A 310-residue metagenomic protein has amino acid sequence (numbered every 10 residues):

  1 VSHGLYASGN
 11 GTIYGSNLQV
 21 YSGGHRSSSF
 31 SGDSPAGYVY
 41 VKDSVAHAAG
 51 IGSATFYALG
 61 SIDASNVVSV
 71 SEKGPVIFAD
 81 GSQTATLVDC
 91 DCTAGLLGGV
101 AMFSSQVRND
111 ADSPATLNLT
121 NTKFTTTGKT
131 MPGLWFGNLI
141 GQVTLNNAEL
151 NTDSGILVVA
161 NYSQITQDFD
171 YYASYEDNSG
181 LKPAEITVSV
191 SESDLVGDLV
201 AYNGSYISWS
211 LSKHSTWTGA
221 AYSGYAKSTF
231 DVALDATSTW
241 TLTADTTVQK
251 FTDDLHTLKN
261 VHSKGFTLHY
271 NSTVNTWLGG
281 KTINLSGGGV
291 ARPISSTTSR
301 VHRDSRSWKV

Functional and structural regions predicted by a protein language model:
V1-Y40, V45-H47: Right-handed parallel beta-helix
V1-Y6, G23-F30, A49-A58, E72-S82 (+7 more regions): Short glycine/acidic-rich loop motifs that flank beta-strands on beta-rich extracellular proteins
S8, T12, I51, A58 (+5 more regions): Acidic, Ser/Thr/Pro
T12-L18, Y38-D43, I62-V67, T84-C90 (+10 more regions): All-beta strand scaffolds that present successive hydrophobic residues in beta-strands
F30-S34, K42-V45, I51-G52, S65-V68 (+4 more regions): Flexible "stalk/tail and boundary" regions
K73-K182, V188: Long, internal scaffold/assembly segments composed of regular secondary structure
V200-W308: Extracellular beta-strand/loop-rich repeat segments of large surface/secreted proteins
